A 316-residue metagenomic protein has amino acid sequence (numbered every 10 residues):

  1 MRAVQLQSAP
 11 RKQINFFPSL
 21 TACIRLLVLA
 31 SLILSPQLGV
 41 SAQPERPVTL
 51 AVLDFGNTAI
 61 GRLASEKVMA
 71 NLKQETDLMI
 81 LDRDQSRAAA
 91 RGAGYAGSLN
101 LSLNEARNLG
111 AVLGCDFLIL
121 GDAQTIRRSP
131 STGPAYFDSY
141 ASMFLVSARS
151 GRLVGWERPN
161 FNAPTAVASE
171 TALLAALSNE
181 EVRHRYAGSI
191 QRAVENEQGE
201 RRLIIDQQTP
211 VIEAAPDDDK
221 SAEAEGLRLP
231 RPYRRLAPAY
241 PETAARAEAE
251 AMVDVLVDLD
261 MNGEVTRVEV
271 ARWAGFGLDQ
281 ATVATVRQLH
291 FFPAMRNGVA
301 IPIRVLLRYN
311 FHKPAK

Functional and structural regions predicted by a protein language model:
M1-A22: N-terminal secretory signal peptides that target proteins for export/translocation
C23-P36: Bacterial N-terminal signal peptides
A42-A51, I60-E66, N71, L109-V112 (+2 more regions): C-terminal/domain-edge helix-coil "capping" segments
E45-L50, L63, K67, E75 (+7 more regions): Extracytoplasmic
T49, V167, H184-K316: Charge-biased low-complexity segments
N57-S65, L99-L103, V112, P134-S139 (+4 more regions): Solvent-exposed, acidic/flexible segments
E66, I80-P130, Y136-F137: Short, solvent-exposed, polar/charged sequence segments at loop or secondary-structure edges
D84, W156-P159, E269, R304: Short hydrophobic alpha-helix segments
